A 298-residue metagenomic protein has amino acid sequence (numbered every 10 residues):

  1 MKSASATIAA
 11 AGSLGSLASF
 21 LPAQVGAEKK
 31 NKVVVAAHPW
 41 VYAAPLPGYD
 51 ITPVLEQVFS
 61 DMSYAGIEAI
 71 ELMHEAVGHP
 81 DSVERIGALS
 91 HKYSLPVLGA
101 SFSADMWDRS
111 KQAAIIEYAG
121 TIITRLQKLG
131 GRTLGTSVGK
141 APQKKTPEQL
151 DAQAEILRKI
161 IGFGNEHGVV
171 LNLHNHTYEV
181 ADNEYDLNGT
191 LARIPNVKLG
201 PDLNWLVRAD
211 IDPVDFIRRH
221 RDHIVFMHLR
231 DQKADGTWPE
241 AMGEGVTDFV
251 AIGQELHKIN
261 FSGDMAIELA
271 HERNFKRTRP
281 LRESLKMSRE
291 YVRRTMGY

Functional and structural regions predicted by a protein language model:
M1-F20, Q24-A36, V41-Y49, P53-S63 (+3 more regions): Histidine-acidic metal/acid-base catalytic patches
S5-S16, E28-K29, K92-P96, D105-L199 (+2 more regions): Active-site acidic/histidine proton-transfer and metal-coordination neighborhood in alpha/beta enzyme cores
V33-P39, I70-L72, V97-F102, L134-T136 (+4 more regions): Hydrophobic faces of well-ordered beta-strands that scaffold small-molecule active sites in alpha/beta enzyme cores
W40-Y42, M73-V77, F102-W107, G139-A141 (+4 more regions): Active-site beta-loop-alpha junctions enriched in small/polar residues
D61-M62, A88, Y93: Catalytic alpha-helical scaffold of carbohydrate-active enzymes acting on polysaccharides/glycoconjugates
E71-G87, A141-K145: Glycine-rich, proline-tolerant flexible connector loops at the mouths of alpha/beta enzymes
